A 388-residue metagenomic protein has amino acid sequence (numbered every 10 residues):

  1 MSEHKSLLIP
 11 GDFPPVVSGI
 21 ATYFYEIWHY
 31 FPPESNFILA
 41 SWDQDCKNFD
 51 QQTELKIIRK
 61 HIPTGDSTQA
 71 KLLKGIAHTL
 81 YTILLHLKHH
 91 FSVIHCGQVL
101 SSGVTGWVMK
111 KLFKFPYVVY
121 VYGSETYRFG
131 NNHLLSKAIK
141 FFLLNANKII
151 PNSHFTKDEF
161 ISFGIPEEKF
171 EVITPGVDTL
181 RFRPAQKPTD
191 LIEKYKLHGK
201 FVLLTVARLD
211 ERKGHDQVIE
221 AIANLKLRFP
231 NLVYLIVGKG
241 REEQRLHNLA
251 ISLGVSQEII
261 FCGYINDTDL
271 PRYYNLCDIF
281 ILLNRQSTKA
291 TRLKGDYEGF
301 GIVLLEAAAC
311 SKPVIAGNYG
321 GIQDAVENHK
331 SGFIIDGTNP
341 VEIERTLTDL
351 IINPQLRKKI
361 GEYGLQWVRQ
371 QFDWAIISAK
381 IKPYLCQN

Functional and structural regions predicted by a protein language model:
M1-K47: N-terminal subdomain of nucleotide-sugar transferases
F155, G176: Carbohydrate-associated surface elements
L197-K213, I219-I222, F280: Conserved donor-binding/catalytic core segment of Leloir-type glycosyltransferases
N231, E258, E342, D349 (+2 more regions): A short, well-ordered alpha-helix in the C-terminal region of glycosyltransferases
V237, H247-P271, I279: Nucleotide-activated donor-binding/catalytic signature segment of Leloir-type glycosyltransferases, i.e., the conserved
N275-G299, K312-P313: Acidic donor-binding loop of glycosyltransferase active sites
L304, P313-A316, V326: Short hydrophobic beta-strand element within catalytic cores of glycosyltransferases and related nucleotide-activated
E327-H329, F333-P340, D349-Q355: Conserved acidic donor-binding segment of nucleotide-sugar-dependent glycosyltransferases
